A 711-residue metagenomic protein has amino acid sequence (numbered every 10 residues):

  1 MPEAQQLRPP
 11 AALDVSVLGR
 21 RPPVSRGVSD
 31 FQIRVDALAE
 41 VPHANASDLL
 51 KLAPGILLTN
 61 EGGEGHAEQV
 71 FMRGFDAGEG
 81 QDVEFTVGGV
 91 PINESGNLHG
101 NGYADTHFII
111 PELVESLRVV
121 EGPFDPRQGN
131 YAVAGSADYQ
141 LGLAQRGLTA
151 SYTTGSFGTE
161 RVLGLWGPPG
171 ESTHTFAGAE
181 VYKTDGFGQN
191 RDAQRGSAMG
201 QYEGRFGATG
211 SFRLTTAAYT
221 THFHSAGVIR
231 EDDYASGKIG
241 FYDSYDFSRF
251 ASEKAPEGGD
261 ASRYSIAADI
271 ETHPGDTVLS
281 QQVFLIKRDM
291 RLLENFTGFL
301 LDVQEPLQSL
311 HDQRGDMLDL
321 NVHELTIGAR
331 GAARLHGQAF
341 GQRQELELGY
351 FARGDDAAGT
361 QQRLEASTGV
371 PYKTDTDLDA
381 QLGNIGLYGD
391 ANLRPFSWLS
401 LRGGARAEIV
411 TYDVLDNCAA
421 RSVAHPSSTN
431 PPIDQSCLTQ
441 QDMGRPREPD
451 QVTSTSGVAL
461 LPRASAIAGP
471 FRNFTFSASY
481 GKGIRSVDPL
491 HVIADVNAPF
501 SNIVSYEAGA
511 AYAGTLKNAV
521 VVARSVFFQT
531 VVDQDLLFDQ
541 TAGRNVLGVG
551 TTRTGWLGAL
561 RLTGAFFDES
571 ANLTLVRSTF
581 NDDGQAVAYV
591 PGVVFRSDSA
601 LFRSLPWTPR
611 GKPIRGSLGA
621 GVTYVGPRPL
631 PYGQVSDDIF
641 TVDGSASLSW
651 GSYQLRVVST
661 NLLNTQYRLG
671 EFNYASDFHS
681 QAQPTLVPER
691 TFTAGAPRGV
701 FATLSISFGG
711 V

Functional and structural regions predicted by a protein language model:
L38, L648-V711: C-terminal beta-signal and adjacent terminal beta-strands/loops of Gram-negative outer-membrane beta-barrel proteins
S47, K51-E94: Extracytoplasmic beta-strand/coil segments of soluble accessory domains associated with Gram-negative outer-membrane
A53, T106-S151, S707-G709: A beta-strand signature from Gram-negative outer-membrane beta-barrel systems, especially the internal plug domain
V90-E121, Y139-Q140, G200, F241-Y242 (+1 more regions): Short acidic/polar hinge/loop motifs at secondary-structure boundaries that mediate gating or recognition
T154-K183, G188-G227, P256-D276, F340 (+2 more regions): Transmembrane beta-barrel wall of Gram-negative outer-membrane proteins
S211-L214, G259-P432, S436-L438, V522-R524: Face-selective signature of the C-terminal outer-membrane beta-barrel domain
D269, H273, V278-F296, G469 (+4 more regions): Membrane-embedded beta-barrel scaffold of Gram-negative outer-membrane proteins
A332-L335, S397, L401, I409-V410 (+3 more regions): Gram-negative outer-membrane beta-barrel transporters
